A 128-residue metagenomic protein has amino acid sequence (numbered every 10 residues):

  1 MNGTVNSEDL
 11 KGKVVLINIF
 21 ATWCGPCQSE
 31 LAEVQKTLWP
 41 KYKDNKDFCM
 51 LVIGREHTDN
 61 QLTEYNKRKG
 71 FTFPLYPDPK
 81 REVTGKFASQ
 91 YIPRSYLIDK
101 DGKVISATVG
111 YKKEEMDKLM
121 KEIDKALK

Functional and structural regions predicted by a protein language model:
M1-V15: A short beta-strand-turn-helix
N6, F20, L51: Conserved Rossmann-like nucleotide-binding pocket used by diverse enzymes that bind dinucleotide cofactors
K13-V14, S29-I53, K67: Conserved helix-turn-beta segment immediately C-terminal to the redox Cys motif in thioredoxin-like folds
K13-V15, F20-W23, Y91: Short pre-active-site segment immediately N-terminal to redox-active cysteine/selenocysteine motifs in thiol-based
A21-P26, E56-N60, R81-V83: Solvent-exposed loop/turn segments at secondary-structure junctions within structured extracellular/periplasmic domains
K46-D59, F71-K80: Thiol-based oxidoreductase modules, predominantly thioredoxin-like and allied folds used for disulfide exchange
E64-F71, D78-D124: Thiol/disulfide oxidoreductase modules built on the thioredoxin-like
